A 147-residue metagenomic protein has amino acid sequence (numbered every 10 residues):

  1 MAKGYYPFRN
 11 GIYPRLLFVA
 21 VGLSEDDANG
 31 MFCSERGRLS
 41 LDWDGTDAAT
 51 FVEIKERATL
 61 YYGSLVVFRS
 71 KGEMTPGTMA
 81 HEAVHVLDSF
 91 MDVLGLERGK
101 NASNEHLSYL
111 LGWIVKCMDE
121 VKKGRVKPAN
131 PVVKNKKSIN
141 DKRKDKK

Functional and structural regions predicted by a protein language model:
M1-A48: Non-catalytic terminal regions of proteins
C33-E73, S89: Active-site scaffold of zinc-dependent metalloenzymes
G72-E73, V84-H85, V93: A short acidic, glycine/proline-enriched capping/turn motif at secondary-structure boundaries, especially helix N-cap
E73-G77, E97: Alpha-helical hydrophobic/aromatic positions enriched in membrane-embedded helices and signal peptides
G77-S89: Active-site recognition of the HExxH zinc-binding catalytic motif
S89-E97: Substrate-binding clefts and substrate-entry loops adjacent to catalytic sites of polymer-processing enzymes acting on
R98-P128: Post-HExxH zinc-binding segment in Zn-dependent metallohydrolases
V121-K147: Long, well-structured alpha-helical subdomains associated with metal-dependent extracellular/ecto-lumenal hydrolases
